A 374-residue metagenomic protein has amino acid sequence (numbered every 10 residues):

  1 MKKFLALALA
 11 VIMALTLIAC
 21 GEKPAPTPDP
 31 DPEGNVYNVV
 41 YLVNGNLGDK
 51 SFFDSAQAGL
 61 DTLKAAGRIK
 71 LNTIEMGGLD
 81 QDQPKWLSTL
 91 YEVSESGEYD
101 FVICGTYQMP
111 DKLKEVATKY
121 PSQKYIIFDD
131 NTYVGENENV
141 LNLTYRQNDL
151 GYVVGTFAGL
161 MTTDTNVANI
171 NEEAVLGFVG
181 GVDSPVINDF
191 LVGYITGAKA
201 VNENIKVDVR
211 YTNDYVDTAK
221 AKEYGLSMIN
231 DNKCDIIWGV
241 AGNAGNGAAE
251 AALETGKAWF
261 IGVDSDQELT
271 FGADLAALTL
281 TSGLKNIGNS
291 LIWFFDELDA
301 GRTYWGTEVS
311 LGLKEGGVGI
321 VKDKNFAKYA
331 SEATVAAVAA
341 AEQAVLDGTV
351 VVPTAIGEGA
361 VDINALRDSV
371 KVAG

Functional and structural regions predicted by a protein language model:
M1-L9: Positively charged n-region of N-terminal signal peptides that target proteins for export
F4-L5, C20, A25: Residue-level detector of intrinsically disordered/flexible regions characterized by low predicted structural confidence
L15-A19: C-terminal motif of bacterial Sec signal peptides marking the signal peptidase cleavage site
K23-G374: A residue-level marker of the well-folded mature domains of exported/periplasmic proteins
